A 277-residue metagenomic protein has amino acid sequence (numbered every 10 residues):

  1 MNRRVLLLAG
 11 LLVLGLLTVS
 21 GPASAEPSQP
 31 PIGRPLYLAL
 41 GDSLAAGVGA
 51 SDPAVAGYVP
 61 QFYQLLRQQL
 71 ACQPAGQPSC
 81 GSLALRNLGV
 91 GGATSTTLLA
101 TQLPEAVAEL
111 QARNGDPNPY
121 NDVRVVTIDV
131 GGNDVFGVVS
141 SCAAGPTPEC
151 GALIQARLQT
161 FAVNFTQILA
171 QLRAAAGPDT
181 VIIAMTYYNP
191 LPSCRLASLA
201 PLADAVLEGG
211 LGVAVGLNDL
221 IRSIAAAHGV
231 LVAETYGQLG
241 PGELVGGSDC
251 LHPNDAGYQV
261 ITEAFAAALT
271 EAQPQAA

Functional and structural regions predicted by a protein language model:
M1-A25: Secretory targeting and sorting signals
E26-G89: Serine-esterase "nucleophile elbow" of acetyl-processing enzymes
S28-P31, G76, V107-V123, R173-A176 (+1 more regions): Surface-exposed acidic, glycine-flexible loop patches that form ligand/cofactor-binding and adhesion interfaces
L36-G41, A45-G47, A84-G89, R124-D129 (+3 more regions): Structural recognition of the beta-strand scaffold that forms the well-ordered cores of secreted hydrolase catalytic
P74, N164-I183, G216-E234: A structural motif corresponding to the C-terminal end of an alpha-helix and its immediate exit/capping segment
T97-A156: Oxyanion-hole/transition-state-stabilizing segment in secreted/luminal serine hydrolases and related acyltransferases
E149-F161, D204-V215: A short acidic, glycine-rich active-site loop that binds or catalyzes chemistry on phosphate/adenosine moieties
Y187-A277: Catalytic His-Asp segment of secreted/periplasmic serine-dependent ester chemistry enzymes
